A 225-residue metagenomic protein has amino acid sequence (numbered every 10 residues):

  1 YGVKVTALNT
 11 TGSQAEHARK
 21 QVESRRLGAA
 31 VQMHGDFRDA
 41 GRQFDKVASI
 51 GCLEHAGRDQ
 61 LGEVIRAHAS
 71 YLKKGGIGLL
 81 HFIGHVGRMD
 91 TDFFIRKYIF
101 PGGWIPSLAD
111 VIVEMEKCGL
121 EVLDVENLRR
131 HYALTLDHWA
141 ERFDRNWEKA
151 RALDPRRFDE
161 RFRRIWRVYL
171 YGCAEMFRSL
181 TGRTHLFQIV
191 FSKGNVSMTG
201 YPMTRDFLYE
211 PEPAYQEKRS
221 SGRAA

Functional and structural regions predicted by a protein language model:
Y1-A40: Class I SAM-dependent methyltransferase SAM/SAH-binding core
V5, G78-L79: A short hydrophobic/small-residue beta-strand
R38-A48: A short acidic, Gly/Pro-enriched loop at the edge of an enzyme's catalytic core that lines a small-molecule cofactor
S49-E54: Residues lining the SAM
G62-I77: A short glycine-rich, Lys/Arg-flanked "PGG" loop and its adjoining helix->strand segment in the class I
I83-T199, L208-Y209: Substrate-binding/catalytic lobe of Class I Rossmann-like enzymes that use SAM or dcSAM, i.e., the mid-to-C-terminal
T204-A225: Short, cationic low-complexity segments
